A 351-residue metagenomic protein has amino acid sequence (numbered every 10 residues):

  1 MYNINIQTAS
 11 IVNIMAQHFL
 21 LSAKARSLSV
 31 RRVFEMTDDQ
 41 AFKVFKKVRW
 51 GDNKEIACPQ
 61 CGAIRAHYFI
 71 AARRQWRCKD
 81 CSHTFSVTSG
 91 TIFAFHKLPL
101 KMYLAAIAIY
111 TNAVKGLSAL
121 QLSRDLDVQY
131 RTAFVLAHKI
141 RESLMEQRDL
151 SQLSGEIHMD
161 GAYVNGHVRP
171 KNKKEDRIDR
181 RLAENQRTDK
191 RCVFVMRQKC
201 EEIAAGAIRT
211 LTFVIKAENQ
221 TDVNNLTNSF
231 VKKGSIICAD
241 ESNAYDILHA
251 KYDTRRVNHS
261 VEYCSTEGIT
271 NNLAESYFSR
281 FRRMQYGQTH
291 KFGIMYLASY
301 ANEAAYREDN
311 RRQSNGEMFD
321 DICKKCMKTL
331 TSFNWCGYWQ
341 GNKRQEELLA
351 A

Functional and structural regions predicted by a protein language model:
Y2-A351: Residue-level recognition of single "structural anchor" positions that define or cap local secondary structure
